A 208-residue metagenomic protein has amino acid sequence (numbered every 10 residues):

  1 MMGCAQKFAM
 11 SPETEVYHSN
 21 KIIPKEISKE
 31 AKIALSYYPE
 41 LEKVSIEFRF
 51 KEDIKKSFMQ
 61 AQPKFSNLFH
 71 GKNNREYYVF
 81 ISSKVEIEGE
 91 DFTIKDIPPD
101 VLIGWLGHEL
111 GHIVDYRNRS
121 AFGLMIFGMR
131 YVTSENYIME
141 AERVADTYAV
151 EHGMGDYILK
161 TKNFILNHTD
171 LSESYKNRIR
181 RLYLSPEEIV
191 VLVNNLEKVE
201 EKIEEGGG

Functional and structural regions predicted by a protein language model:
G3-K72, E205: A metal-dependent hydrolase signature that marks the N-terminal structural subdomain at the beginning of catalytic folds
I27-E30, L102, A141: Stable alpha-helical elements in mature extracytoplasmic
Q60-P99, Y116: Active-site scaffold of zinc-dependent metalloenzymes
I97-V114: Short alpha-helix carrying the canonical HExxH Zn2+-binding catalytic motif
D100, D115-R143: Post-HEXXH active-site segment of zinc metalloproteases
E109-M125, E151-Y157: Catalytic Zn2+-binding segment of zinc metalloproteases
I138-G155: An active-site-proximal "capping" alpha-helix that borders the catalytic cofactor pocket
E151-G208: Long, well-structured alpha-helical subdomains associated with metal-dependent extracellular/ecto-lumenal hydrolases
